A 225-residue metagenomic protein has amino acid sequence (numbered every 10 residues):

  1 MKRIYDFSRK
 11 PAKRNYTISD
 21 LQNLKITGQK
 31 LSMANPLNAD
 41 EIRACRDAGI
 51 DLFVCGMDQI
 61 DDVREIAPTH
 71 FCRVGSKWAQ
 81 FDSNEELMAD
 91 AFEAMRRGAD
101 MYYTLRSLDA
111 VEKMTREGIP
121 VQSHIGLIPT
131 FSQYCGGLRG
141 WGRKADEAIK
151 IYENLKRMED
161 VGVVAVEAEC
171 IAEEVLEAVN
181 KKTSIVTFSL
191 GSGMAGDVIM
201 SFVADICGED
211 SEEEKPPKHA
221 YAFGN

Functional and structural regions predicted by a protein language model:
M1-N225: Alpha/beta enzyme core
